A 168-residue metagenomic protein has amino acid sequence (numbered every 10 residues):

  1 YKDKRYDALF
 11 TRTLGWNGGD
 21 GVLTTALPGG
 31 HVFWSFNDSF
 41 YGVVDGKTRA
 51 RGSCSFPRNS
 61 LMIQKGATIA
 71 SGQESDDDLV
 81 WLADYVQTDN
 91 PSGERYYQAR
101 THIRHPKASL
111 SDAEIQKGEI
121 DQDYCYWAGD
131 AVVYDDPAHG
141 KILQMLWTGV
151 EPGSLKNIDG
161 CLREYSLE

Functional and structural regions predicted by a protein language model:
Y1-G149, K156: N-terminal regions that are enriched for targeting/export leaders and immediately downstream pro/stem segments
I63, L162-E164: Conserved blade-register residue in beta-propeller folds
